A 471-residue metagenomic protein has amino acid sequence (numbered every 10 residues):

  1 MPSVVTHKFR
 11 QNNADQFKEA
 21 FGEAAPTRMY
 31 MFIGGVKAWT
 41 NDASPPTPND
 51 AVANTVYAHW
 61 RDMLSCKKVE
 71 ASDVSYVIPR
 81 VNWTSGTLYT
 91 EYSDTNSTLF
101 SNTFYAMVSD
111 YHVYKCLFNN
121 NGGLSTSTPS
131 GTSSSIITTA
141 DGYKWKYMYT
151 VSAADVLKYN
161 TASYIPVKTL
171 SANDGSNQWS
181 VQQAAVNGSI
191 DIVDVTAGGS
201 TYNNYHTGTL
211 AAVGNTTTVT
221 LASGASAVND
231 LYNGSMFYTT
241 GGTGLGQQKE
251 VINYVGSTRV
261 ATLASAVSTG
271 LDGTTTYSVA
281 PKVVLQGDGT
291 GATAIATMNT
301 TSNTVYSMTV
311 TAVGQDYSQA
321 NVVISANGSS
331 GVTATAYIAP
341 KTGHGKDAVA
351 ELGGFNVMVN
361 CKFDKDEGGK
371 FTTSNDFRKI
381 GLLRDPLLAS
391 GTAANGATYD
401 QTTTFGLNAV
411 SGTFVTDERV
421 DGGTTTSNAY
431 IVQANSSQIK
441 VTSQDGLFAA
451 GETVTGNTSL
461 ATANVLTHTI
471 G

Functional and structural regions predicted by a protein language model:
M1-V113, L117-G471: Feature for peripheral, non-core segments
